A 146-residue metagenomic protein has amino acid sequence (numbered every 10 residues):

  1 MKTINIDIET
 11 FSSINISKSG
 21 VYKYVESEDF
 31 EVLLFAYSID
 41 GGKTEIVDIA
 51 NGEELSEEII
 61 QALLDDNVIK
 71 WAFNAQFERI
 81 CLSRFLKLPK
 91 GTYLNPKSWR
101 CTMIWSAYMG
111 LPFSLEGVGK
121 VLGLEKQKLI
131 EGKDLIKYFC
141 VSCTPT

Functional and structural regions predicted by a protein language model:
M1-F30: Entry/capping segment at the start of metal-dependent catalytic domains with acidic active-site entry clusters
V32, Y37, G41-E58, L63-T146: Active-site-proximal helix-loop-helix substrate-binding element of RNase H-like nuclease domains
